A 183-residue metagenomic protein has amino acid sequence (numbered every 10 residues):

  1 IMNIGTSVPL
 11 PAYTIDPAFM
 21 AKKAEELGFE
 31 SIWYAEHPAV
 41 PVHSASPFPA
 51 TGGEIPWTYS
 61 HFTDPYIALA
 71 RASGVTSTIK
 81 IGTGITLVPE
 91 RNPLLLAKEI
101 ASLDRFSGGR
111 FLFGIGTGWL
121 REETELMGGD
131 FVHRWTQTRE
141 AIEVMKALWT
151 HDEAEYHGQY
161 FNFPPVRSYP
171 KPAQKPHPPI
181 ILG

Functional and structural regions predicted by a protein language model:
I1-V75, K171-P178: N-terminal beta1-alpha1-beta2 module of alpha/beta enzyme domains
L10-A12, P38-A39, L87, T117-R121: Active-site-proximal loop/turn and secondary-structure-junction residues that shape catalytic pockets, frequently
T51-E54, I79, T83, P89-G183: Internal, glycine-rich beta/alpha segment that forms the wall or movable "lid" of small-molecule/cofactor binding
I67-G74, K80-V88: Structural motif corresponding to the early beta-alpha repeats
